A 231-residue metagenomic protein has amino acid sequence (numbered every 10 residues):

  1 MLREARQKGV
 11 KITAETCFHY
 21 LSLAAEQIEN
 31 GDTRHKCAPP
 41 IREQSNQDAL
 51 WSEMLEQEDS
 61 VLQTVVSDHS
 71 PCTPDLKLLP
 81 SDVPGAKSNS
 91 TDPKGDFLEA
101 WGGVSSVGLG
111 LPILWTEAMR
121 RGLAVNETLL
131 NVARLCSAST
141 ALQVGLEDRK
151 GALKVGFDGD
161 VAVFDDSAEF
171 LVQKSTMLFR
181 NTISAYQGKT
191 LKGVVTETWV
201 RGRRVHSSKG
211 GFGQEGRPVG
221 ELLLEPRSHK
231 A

Functional and structural regions predicted by a protein language model:
M1, L21-L23, C72-L76, F170-L171: Flexible loop/turn segments at secondary-structure boundaries
M1-V65, S81-K87, V125: Histidine/acidic residue-rich metal-binding segments in metalloenzymes
E15, D68, L114, G202: Residue-level signal for inorganic ion chemistry
G31-R34, C72-F164: His/Asp/Glu-enriched, well-ordered alpha-helical/loop segment that forms or immediately abuts the divalent-metal
H35-N46, E99-S105, S184-T190: A short acidic, glycine-rich active-site loop that binds or catalyzes chemistry on phosphate/adenosine moieties
N46, E56-E58, V66, D75 (+3 more regions): Catalytic cores and adjacent flexible loops of soluble metabolic enzymes that perform enolate/carbanion chemistry on
D82-D96, V155-E221: C-terminal cap of metal-dependent C-N hydrolases
H206, P226-K230: C-terminal functional modules
